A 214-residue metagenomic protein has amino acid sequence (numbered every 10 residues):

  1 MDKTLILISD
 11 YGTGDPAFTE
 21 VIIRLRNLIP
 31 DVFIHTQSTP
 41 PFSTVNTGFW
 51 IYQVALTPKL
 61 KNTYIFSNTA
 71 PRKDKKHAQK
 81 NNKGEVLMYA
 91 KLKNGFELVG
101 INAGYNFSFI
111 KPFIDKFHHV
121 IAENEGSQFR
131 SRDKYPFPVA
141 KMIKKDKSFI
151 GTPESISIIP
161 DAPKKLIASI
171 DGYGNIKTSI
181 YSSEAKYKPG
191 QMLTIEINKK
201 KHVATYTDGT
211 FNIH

Functional and structural regions predicted by a protein language model:
K3-T4, L28-N46, L60-K61, F66-D133: Active-site histidine-anchored catalytic micro-motif
T4-E20: N-terminal basic/disordered segments at the start of proteins
Y11, T69-P71, G172: Active-site metal-binding loops of divalent metal-dependent hydrolases
D15-V32: N-terminal G-site helix/loop of the GST-like fold
V21-R26, I51-Q53, I114-K116, S182-Y187 (+1 more regions): Short, solvent-exposed amphipathic alpha-helical segments in soluble enzyme and RNA/protein-processing domains
L28-D31, V54-P58, K141-F149: Change "in soluble alpha/beta enzymes" to "in soluble alpha/beta proteins
N106-P189: Anionic-ligand-binding alpha/beta catalytic cores of soluble enzymes and soluble regulatory domains that recognize
K177-H214: A conserved acidic, glycine/proline-rich C-terminal tail/linker
